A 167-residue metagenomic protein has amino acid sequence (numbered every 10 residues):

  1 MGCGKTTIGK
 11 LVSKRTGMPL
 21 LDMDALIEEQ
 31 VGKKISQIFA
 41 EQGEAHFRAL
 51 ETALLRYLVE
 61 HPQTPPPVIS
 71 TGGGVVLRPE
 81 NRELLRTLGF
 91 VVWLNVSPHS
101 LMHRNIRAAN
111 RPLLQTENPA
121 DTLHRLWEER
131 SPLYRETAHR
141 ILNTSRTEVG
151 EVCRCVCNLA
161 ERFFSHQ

Functional and structural regions predicted by a protein language model:
C3: ATP-binding Walker
T6: Walker A/P-loop
L11, R15, F90, E128-Q167: NTP-dependent small-molecule kinase module
K14-A25: Post-Walker A helix-loop "phosphate-sensing" segment adjacent to the P-loop in P-loop NTPases
M23-R86, R111, H124: ATP-dependent small-molecule kinase phosphotransfer cores that center on conserved nucleotide phosphate-binding segments
G72-V75, S97-H99, T147: Short glycine-rich anion-binding loops that position phosphate/pyrophosphate groups of nucleotides and phosphorylated
L88-P132: A glycine- and Lys/Arg-enriched "phosphate-lid" helix/loop adjacent to the NTP-binding pocket of small-molecule kinases
